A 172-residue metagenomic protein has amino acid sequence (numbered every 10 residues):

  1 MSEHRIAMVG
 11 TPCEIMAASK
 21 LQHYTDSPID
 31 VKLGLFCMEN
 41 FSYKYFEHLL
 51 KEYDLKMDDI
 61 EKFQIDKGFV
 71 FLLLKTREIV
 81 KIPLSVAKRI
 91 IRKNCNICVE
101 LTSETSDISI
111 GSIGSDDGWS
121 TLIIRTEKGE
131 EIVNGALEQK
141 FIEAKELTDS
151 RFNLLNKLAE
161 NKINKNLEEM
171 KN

Functional and structural regions predicted by a protein language model:
E3-A7: Short active-site oxyanion
M8-A18, E39: Gly/Ser/Thr-rich loops at beta-strand to alpha-helix junctions that form or flank small-molecule/cofactor-binding
C13, C37, C95-C98: Disulfide-bonded cysteines in secreted/extracellular proteins and peptides
A17-K20, V133-N134: Short glycine-/acidic-enriched loop or helix-start segments at secondary-structure transitions that form or flank
Q22-D26, L49-K51, L137-I142: Short, solvent-exposed amphipathic alpha-helical segments in soluble enzyme and RNA/protein-processing domains
H23-L35: A short alpha->loop->secondary-structure connector
E39-L49: Short, charged, surface-exposed secondary-structure boundary motifs
D54-N172: Long, compositionally biased charged/polar accessory segments in the mid-to-C-terminal portions of proteins
